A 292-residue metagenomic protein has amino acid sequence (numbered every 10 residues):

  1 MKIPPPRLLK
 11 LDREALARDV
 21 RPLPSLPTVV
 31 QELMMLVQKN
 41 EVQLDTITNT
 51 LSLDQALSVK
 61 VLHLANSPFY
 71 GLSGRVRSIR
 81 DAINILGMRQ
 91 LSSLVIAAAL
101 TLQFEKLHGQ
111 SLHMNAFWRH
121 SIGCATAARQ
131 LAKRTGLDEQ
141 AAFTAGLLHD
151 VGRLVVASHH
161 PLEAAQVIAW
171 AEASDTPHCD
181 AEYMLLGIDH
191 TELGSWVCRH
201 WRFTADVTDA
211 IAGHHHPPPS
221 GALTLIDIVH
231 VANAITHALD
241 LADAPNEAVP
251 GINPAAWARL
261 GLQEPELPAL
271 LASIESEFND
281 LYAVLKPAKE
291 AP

Functional and structural regions predicted by a protein language model:
M1-P254, S276, E290-P292: Conserved alpha-helical "signature site" that marks functionally important helical segments or helix/loop junctions
H200, L260, E264, A272-N279: C-terminal amphipathic alpha-helical segment
P250-E266: Short helix/strand-capping connector loops at secondary-structure junctions
L281-P292: Acidic, carboxylate-rich catalytic segments that either coordinate divalent cations
